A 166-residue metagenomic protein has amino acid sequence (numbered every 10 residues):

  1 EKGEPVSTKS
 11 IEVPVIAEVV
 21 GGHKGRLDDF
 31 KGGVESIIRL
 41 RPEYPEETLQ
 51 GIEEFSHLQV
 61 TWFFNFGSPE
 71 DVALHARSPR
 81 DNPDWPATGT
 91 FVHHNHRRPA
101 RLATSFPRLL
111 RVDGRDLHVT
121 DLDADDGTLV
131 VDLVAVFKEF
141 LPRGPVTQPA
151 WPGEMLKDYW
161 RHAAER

Functional and structural regions predicted by a protein language model:
G3-T104, L110-R166: Cys-His-centered catalytic/binding microenvironment captured across papain-like cysteine peptidases and homologous
